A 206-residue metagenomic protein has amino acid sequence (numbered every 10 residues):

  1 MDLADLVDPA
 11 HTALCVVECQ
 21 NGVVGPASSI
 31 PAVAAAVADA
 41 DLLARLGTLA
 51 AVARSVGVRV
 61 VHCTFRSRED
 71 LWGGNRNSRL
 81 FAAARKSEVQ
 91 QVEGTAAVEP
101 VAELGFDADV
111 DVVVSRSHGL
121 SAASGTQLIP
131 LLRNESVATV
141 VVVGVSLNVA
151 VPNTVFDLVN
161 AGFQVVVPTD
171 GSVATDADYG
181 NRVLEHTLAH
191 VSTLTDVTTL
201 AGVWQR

Functional and structural regions predicted by a protein language model:
M1-A13, V52-V56, F81-R206: Active-site-adjacent betaalpha module
C15-C19: N-terminal nucleotide-binding beta1-loop-alpha1 segment
Q20-G25: Short acidic, Gly/Ser-rich segments with clustered Asp/Glu that frequently serve as metal-coordination loops in enzyme
S28, W72-R76, G180: Short aromatic-enriched loop/helix-cap "lid" or pocket-rim segments at secondary-structure transitions that line
S29-A38: Short glycine-enriched, charge-decorated loop/helix-capping segments at active-site entrances that position
D41-R59: A short, N-terminal amphipathic alpha-helix
V58-F65, P168: Short beta-strand segments at enzyme active-site cores
L71-R85: Aromatic- and acidic-residue-enriched segments that line the glycan-binding/catalytic groove of carbohydrate-active
